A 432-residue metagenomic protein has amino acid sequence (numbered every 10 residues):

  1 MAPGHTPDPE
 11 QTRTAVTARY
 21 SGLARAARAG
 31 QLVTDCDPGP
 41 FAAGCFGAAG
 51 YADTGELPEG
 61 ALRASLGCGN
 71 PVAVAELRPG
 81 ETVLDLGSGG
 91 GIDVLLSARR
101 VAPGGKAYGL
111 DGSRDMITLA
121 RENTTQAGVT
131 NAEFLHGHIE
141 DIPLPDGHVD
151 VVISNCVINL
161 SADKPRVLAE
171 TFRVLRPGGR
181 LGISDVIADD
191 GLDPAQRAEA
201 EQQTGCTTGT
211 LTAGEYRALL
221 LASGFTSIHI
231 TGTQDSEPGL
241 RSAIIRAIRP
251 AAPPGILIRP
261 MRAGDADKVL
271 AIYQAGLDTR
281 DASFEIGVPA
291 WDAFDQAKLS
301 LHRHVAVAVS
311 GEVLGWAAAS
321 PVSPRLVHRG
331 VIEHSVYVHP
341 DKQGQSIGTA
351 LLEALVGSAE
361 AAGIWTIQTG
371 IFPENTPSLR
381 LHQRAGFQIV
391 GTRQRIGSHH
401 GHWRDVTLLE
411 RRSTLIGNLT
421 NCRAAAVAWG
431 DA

Functional and structural regions predicted by a protein language model:
P79, E140-V151: A short acidic, Gly/Pro-enriched loop at the edge of an enzyme's catalytic core that lines a small-molecule cofactor
P165-R180: A short glycine-rich, Lys/Arg-flanked "PGG" loop and its adjoining helix->strand segment in the class I
I256-V269: A short beta-loop-alpha structural element at the N-terminal edge of CoA-dependent acyl/N-acetyltransferase catalytic
L270-Q296: Conserved GNAT-fold acetyl-CoA-binding loop/helix
I286-D341, L352-E353, S358, R412-T414: Acetyl-CoA-dependent GNAT
A318-P321, Q368-I371, Q383, Q388-D405 (+1 more regions): Conserved catalytic-core motifs of GNAT/GCN5-like acyltransferases
G344-G357, R380-R384: Conserved acetyl-CoA-binding loop-helix of GNAT-fold acetyltransferases
A359-I371: Conserved GNAT acetyl-CoA-binding A-motif
